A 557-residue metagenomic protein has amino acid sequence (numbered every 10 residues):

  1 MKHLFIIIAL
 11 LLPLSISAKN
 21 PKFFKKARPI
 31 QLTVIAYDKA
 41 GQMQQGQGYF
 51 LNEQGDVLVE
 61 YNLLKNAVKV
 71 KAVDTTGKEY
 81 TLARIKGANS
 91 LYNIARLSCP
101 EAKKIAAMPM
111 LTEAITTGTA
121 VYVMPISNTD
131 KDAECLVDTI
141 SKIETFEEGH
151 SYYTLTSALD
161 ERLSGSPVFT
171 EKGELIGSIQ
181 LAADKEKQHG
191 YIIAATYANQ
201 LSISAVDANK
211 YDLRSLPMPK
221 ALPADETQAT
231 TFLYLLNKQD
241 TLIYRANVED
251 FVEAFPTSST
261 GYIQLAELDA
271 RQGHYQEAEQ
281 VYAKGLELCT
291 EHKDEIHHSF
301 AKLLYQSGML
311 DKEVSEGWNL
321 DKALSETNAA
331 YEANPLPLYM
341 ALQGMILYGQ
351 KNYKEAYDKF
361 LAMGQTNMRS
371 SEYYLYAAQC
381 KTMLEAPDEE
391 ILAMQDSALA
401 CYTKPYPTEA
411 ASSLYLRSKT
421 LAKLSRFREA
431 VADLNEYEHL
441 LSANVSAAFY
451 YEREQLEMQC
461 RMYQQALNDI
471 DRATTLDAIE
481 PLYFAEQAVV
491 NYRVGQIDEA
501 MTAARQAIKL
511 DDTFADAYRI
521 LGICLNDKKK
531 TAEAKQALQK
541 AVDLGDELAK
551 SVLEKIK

Functional and structural regions predicted by a protein language model:
K19-K25, I105-Y152, L159-S164, I179-Y191 (+3 more regions): Flexible, gly/ser-rich surface segments that form the specificity/activation loops bordering the active-site cleft
K19-N20, A36-Q54, E60, E79-L82 (+2 more regions): A conserved glycine-rich beta-strand in the N-terminal activation segment of trypsin-fold
N20-F24, I105, S178-L242: C-terminal cap/linker of serine protease catalytic domains
N52-A133: Conserved active-site neighborhood of the chymotrypsin/trypsin-like protease fold
Y244, A278, A323, A356 (+5 more regions): Single-residue signature of alpha-solenoid repeat helices
A254, L288-E291, E332-A333, Q365-N367 (+5 more regions): Structural marker of alpha-solenoid helical repeat scaffolds
Q264, S299, L342, Y376 (+5 more regions): Canonical tetratricopeptide repeat
R271, Q306-E313, G349, M383-L384 (+5 more regions): Register position in tetratricopeptide repeats
